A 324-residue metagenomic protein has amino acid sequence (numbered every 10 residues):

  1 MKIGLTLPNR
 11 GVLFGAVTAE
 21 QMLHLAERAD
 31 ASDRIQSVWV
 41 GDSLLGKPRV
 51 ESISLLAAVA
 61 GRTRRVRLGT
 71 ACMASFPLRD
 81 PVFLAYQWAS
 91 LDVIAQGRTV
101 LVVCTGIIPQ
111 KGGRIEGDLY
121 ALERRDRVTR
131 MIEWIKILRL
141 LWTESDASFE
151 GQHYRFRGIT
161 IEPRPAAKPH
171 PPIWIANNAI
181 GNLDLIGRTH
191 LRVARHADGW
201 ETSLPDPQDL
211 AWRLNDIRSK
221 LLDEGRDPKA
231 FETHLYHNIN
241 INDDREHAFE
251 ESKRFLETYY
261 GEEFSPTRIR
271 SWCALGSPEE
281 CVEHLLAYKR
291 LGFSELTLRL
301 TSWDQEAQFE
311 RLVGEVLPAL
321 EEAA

Functional and structural regions predicted by a protein language model:
M1-R67, R125, P169-P172, A176: N-terminal beta1-alpha1-beta2 module of alpha/beta enzyme domains
K2-V17, P77-F149, Q208-N215, W303: Flexible, glycine-rich active-site loops centered on histidine and acidic residues that chelate a metal or position
I3, V59, L91, L101 (+9 more regions): Conserved, mostly hydrophobic/aromatic
I3-L7, Q36-V40, L68-A71, T99-V103 (+4 more regions): Hydrophobic faces of well-ordered beta-strands that scaffold small-molecule active sites in alpha/beta enzyme cores
A16-D30, L84-Q87, N178-R192, S277-A287: Short, acidic/polar
E27-S32, L56-R65, W88-T99, L191-R195 (+2 more regions): Acidic (Asp/Glu)-rich catalytic clusters
S37-R62, A74-S75, L204-L210, T297-R311: Glycine-rich, proline-tolerant flexible connector loops at the mouths of alpha/beta enzymes
V50-M73, R130-I137, L141, E310-A324: Alpha-helix-loop-beta-strand connector modules within alpha/beta enzyme cores
